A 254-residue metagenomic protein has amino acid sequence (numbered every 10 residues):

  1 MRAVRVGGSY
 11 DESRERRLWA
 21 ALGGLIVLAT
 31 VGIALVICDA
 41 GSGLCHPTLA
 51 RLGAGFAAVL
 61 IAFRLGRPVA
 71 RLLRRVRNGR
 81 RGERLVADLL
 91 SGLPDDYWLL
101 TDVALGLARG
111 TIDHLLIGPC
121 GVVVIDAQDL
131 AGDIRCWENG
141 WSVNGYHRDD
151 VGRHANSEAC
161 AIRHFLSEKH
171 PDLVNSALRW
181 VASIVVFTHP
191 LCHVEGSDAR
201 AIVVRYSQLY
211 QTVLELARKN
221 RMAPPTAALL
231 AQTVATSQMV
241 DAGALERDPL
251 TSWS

Functional and structural regions predicted by a protein language model:
M1-G110, P119, C136-W137, V143-S254: Surface-exposed interaction regions that form or flank ligand-binding interfaces
D113: Phosphate-centric recognition/catalysis
I117-N139: Active-site beta-strand-loop-beta-strand hairpin of nuclease catalytic cores that positions key catalytic residues
